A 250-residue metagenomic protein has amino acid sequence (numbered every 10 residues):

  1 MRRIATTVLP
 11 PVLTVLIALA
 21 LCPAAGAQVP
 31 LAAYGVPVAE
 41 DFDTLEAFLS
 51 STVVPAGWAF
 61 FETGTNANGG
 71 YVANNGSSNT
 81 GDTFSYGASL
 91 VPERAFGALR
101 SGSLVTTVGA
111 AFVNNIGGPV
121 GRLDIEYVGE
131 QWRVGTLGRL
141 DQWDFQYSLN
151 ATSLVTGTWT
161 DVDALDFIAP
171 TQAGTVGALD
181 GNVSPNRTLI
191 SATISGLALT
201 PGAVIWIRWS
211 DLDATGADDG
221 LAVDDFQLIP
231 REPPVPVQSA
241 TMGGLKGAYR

Functional and structural regions predicted by a protein language model:
M1-L13: Bacterial N-terminal signal peptides that target proteins for export
P10-C22: Bacterial N-terminal signal peptides
P23-T44, E232-R250: Boundary/junction segments of secreted and surface-exposed precursor proteins
A27-S77, T158: Extracellular carbohydrate-recognition regions
Y34, A39, G64-A67, G102-L104 (+5 more regions): Terminal, low-complexity interaction segments
F60-G118, L221: Surface-exposed, low-complexity/disordered Ser/Thr/Gly/Pro/Asn-rich loops and linkers
E126, L137-R139, W143-D144: Coupling/switch/interface segments within P-loop NTPase motor domains and analogous charged loops in nucleic-acid
